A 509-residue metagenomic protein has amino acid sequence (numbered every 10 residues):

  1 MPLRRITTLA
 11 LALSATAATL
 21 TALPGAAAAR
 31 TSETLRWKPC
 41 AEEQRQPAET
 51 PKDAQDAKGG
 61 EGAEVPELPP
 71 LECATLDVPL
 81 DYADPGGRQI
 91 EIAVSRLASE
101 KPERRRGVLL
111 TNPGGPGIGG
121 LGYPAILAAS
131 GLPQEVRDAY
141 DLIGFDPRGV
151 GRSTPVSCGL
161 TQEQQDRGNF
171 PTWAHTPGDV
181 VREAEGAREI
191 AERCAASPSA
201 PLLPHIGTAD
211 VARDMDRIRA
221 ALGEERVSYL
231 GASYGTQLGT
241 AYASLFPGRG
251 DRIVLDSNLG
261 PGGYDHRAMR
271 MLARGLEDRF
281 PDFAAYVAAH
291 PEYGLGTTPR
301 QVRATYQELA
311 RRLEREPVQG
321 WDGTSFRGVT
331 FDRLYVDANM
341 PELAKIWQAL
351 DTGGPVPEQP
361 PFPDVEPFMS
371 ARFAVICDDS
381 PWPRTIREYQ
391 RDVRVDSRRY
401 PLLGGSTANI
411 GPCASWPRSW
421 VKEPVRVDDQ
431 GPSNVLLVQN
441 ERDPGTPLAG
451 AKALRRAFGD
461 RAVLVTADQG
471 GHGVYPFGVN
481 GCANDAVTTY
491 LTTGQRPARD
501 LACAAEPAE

Functional and structural regions predicted by a protein language model:
P2-L11, A18-W173, P177-V181, R300 (+3 more regions): Catalytic-loop region of hydrolases
A28, R300-S433, V479: Alpha/beta-hydrolase fold active-site neighborhood
G119, A212-R213, G231-A243: Glycine-rich nucleophile elbow surrounding the catalytic serine of serine-hydrolase chemistry
G131, S157-N169, A243-Q301, K345-G354: A catalytic-pocket lid/entrance helix-loop region that shapes and gates access to the active site across common
L222-Y234: Alpha/beta-hydrolase fold nucleophile elbow
L436-R442: Conserved strand-to-loop "acid loop" that flanks and positions the catalytic carboxylate
P444-G450: Conserved alpha/beta-hydrolase "acid-adjacent" motif
L464, G470-G481: Catalytic histidine-centered segment of alpha/beta-hydrolase-like enzymes
